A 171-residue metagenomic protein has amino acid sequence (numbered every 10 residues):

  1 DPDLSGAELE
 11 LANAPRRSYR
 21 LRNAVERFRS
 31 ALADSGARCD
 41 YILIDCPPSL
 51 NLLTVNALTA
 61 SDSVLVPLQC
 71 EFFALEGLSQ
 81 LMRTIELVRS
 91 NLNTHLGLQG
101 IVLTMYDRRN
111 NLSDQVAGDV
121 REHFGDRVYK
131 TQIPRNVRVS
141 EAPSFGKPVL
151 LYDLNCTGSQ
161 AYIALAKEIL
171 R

Functional and structural regions predicted by a protein language model:
D1-R38, L92, V137-F145, V149: P-loop/Walker-type NTP enzyme "switch/lid" segment
A14-S18, E71-A74, N155: Flexible, glycine- and charge-enriched loops at secondary-structure boundaries
R20, Q80, A161: Charged catalytic carboxylate motif
S30-V137: Conserved catalytic-core segment of NTP-binding enzymes
P143-A164: C-terminal boundary of histidine-terminating zinc-finger modules
A164-R171: C-terminal alpha-helix
